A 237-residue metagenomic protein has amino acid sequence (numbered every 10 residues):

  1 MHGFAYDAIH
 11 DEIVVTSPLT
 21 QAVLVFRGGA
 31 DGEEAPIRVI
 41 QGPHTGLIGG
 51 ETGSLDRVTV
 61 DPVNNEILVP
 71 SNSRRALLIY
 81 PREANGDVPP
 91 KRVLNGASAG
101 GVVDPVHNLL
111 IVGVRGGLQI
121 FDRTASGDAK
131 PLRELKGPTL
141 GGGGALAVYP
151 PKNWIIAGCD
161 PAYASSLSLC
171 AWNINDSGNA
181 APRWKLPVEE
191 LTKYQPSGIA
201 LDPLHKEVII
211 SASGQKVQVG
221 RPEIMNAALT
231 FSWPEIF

Functional and structural regions predicted by a protein language model:
M1-H10, P43-E66, L94-L109, R115 (+3 more regions): Beta-rich, blade/repeat-based domains predominating in secreted/periplasmic proteins but also intracellular
H10-E12, V23, P36-I37, N64-N65 (+7 more regions): Intrinsic low-complexity tandem-repeat regions in disordered proteins
P18, G28, V63, N72-S73 (+6 more regions): Short loop/turn segments immediately following the C-termini of beta-strands
Q21-L24, R75-L77, L118-Q119, A164-L169 (+2 more regions): Structural signal for beta-propeller blades
V25-E33, I79-D87, I120-D128, A171-N179 (+2 more regions): Short loop/turn segments immediately following beta-strands, especially the blade-tip and inter-blade linker loops
E34-H44, V88-G96, A129-G137, A180-V188 (+1 more regions): Beta-propeller fold detector
G198-F237: Blade-level signature of beta-propeller repeat domains, shared across WD40, Kelch, NHL, RCC1 and BNR/Asp-box propellers
